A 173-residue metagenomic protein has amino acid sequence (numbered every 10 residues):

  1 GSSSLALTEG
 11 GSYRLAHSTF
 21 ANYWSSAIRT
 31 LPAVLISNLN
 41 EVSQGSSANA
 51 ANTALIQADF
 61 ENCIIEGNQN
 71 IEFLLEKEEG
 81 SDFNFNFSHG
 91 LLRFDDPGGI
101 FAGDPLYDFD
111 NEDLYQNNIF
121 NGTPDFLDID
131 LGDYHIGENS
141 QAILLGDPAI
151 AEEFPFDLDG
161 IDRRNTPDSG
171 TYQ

Functional and structural regions predicted by a protein language model:
G1-H135: Predominantly extracellular beta-rich ligand-binding scaffolds that present long acidic/polar faces for carbohydrate
G132-D133, G137-Q173: Surface beta-loop-beta hairpin patches that serve as ligand-binding interfaces in beta-rich domains
